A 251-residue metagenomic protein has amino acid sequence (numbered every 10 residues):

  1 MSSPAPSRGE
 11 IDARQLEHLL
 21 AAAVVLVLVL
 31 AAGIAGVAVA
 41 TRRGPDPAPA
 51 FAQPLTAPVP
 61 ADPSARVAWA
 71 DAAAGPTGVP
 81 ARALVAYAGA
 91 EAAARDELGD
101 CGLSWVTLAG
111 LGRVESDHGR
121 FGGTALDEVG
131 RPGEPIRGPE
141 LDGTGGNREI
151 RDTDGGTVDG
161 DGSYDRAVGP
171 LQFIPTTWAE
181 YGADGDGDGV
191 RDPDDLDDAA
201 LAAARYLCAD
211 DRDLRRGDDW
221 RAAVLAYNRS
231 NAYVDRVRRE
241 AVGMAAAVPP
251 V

Functional and structural regions predicted by a protein language model:
S2-P6, R42: Low-complexity repetitive segments in secreted/extracellular proteins
A5-L26: N-terminal export and membrane-targeting signals
S7-G9, A57, A61, G138: A generic alpha-helix propensity feature with a strong bias for hydrophobic helices
L26-R95: N-terminal export signals and maturation junctions of secreted/periplasmic proteins
V67-V251: Catalytic glycan-binding domains that act on GlcNAc-containing polysaccharides
